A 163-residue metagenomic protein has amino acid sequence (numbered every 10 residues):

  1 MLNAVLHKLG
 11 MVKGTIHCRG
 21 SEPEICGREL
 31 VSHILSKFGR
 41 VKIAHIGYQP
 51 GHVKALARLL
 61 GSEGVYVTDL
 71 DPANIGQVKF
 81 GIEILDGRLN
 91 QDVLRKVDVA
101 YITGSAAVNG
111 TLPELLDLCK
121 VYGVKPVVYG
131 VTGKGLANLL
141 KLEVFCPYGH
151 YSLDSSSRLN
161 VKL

Functional and structural regions predicted by a protein language model:
M1-P50, A55-R58: Electropositive, gly/pro-rich neighborhoods at or near active sites that engage anionic ligands
Q49, D71, T132: Residues in the short beta-alpha loop(s) of Rossmann-like NAD(P)-binding domains
L59-G64, Y122: Conserved S-adenosyl-L-methionine
S62-V78: NAD(P)-binding Rossmann-fold cofactor-contacting core
I84-L94: Short acidic low-complexity segments
V97: An anion/phosphate-binding loop that grips the pyrophosphate of nucleotide cofactors and donors
V108-G110: Short glycine-rich, flexible loops that bind phosphorylated cofactors or substrates
E114-D117, V121-L163: C-terminal functional extensions of proteins
